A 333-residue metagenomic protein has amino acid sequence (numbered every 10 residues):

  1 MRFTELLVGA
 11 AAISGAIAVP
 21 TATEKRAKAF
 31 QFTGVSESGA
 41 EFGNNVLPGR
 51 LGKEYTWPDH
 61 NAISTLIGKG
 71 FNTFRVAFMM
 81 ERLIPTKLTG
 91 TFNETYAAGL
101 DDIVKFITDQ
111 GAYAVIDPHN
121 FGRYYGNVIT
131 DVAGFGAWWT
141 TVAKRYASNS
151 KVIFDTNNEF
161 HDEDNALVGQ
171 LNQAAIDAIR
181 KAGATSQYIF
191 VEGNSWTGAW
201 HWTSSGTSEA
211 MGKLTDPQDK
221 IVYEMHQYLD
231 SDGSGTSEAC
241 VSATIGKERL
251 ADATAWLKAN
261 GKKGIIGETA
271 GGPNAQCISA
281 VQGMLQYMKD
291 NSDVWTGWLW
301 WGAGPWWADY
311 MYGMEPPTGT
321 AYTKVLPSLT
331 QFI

Functional and structural regions predicted by a protein language model:
M1-E24: Fungal secretory targeting signals
A12-G15, P85, N127, I278: Alpha-helical transmembrane segments and their juxtamembrane interfaces
A27-T207, P217, W295-T296: Active-site mouth of glycoside hydrolases
Y55, A137-T140, K144, S148-I153 (+3 more regions): Extracellular glycoside hydrolase catalytic/binding regions
